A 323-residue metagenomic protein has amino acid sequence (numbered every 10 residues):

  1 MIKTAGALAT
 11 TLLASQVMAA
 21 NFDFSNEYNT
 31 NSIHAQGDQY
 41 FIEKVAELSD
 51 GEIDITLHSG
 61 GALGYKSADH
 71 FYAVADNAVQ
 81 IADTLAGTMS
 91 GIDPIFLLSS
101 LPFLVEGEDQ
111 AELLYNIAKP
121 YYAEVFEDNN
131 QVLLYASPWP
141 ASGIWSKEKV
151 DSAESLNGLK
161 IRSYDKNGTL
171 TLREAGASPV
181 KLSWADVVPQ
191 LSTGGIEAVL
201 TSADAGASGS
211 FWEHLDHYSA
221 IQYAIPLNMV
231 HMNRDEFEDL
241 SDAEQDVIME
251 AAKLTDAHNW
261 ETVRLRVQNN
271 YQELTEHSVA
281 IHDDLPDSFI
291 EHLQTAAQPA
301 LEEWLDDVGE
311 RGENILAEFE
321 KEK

Functional and structural regions predicted by a protein language model:
M1-G6: Bacterial N-terminal signal peptides that target proteins for export
A9, A20-Q110, A118-Y122, F126-K323: N-terminal secretory/targeting leader peptides
S15-A19: Sec/Tat signal peptide C-region and signal peptidase I cleavage site
